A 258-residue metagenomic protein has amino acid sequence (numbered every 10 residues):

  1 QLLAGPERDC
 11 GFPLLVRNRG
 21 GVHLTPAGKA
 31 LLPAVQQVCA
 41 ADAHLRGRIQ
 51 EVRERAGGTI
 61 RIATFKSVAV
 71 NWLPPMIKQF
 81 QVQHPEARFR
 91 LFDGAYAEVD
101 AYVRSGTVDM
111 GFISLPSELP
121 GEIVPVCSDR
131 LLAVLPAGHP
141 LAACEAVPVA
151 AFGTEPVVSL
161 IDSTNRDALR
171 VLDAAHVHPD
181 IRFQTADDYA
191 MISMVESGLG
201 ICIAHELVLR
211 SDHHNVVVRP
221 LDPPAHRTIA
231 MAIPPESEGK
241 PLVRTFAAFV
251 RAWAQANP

Functional and structural regions predicted by a protein language model:
G5-P26: A short LG(V/I)-centered, amphipathic sequence patch enriched for acidic residue(s) preceding the LG motif
D9-F12, L31-R53, V250: Alpha-helical linker/hinge and terminal dimerization helices associated with HTH transcriptional regulators
R55-L119, T185: Central regulatory/effector-binding core of bacterial HTH transcription factors
W72, V217-P258: A late-sequence structural motif
A95-D100, R104-V108, S114, S163-V217: Hydrophobic hinge/microswitch elements
P120-L131, L135-V157, P241: Flexible hinge/capping segments at coil-to-helix
E122-L132, F183, C202, E206-L207 (+1 more regions): Short beta-strand->loop
E155-H176, G239-A247, A254-N257: Secondary-structure junction motif
